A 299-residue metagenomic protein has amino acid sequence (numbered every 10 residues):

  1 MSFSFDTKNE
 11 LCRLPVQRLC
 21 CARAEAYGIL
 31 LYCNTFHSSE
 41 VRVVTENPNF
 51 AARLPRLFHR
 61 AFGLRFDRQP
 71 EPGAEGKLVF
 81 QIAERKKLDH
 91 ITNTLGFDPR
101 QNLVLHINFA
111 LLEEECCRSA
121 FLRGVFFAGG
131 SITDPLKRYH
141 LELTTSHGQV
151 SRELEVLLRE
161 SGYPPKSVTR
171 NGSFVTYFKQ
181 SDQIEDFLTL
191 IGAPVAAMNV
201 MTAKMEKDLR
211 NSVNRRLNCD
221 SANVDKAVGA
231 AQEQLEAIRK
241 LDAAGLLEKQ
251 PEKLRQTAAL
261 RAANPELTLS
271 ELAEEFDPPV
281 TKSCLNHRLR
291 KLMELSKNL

Functional and structural regions predicted by a protein language model:
M1-E40, V44-H59: N-terminal, positively charged regions that mediate nucleic acid binding
P15-R23, L111-R118, E248-E252: Structural motif
A24-Y32, A120-A128, A259: Short, hydrophobic/amphipathic alpha-helical patches that form generic packing surfaces within helical domains
N34-F36, Q101, D134, S167 (+1 more regions): Short acidic (Asp/Glu) and glycine-rich catalytic loops that position anionic groups and cofactors
F36-R42, L136-R138, T268-S270: Short acidic, hydrophobic short linear motifs in intrinsically disordered regions
T45, A52, R56-M201: DNA-contacting interfaces and partner/effector-binding or oligomerization modules in DNA-centric proteins
L190-L292: Extended mid-to-C-terminal alpha-helical interaction segments
E294-L299: Short, Lys/Arg-enriched C-terminal cap helix and immediately downstream tail that follows
